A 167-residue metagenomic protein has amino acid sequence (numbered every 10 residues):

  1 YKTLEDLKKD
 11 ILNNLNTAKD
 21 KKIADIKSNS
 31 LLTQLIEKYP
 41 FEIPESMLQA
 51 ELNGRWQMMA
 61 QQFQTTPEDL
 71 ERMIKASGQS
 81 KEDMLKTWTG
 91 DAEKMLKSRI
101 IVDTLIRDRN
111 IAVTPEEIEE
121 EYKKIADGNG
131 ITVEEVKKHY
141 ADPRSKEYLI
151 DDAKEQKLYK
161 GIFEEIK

Functional and structural regions predicted by a protein language model:
Y1-K167: Extended, charged alpha-helical "arm"/coiled-coil substrate-binding scaffolds, typified by the C-terminal helical
